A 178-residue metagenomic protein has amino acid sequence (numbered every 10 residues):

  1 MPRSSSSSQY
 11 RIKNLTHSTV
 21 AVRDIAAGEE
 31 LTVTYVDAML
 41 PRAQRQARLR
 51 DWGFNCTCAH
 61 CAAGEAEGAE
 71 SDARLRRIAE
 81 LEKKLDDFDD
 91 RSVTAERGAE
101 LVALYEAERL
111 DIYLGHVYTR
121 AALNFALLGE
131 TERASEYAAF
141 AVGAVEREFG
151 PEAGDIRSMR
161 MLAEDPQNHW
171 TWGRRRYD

Functional and structural regions predicted by a protein language model:
M1-L128, R133-E136, G143-A144, R157-M161: C-terminal SET catalytic tail plus cysteine-rich post-SET Zn-binding segment of SAM-dependent SET-domain
A138-A141, E152: Membrane-proximal bilayer-interacting regions
R147-P151, D155-P166: Long amphipathic alpha-helical scaffold regions
R160-D178: Alpha-helical linker/edge segments of TPR/alpha-solenoid repeat scaffolds and analogous pre-/post-domain helices
